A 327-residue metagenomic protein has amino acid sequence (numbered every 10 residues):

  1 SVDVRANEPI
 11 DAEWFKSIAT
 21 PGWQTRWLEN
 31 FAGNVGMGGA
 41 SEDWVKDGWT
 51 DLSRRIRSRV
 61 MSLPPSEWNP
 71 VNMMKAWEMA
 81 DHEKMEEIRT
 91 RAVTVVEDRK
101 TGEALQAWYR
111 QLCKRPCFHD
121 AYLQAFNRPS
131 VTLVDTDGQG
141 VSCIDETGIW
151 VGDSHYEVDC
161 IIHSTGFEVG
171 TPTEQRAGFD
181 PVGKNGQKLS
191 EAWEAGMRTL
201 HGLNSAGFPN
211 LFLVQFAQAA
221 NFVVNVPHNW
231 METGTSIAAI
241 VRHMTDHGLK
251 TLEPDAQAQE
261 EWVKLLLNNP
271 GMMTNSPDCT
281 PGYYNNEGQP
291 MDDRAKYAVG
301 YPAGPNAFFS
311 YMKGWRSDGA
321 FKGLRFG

Functional and structural regions predicted by a protein language model:
S1-G327: N-terminal FAD-binding dinucleotide-binding subdomain shared by FAD-dependent oxidases/monooxygenases
